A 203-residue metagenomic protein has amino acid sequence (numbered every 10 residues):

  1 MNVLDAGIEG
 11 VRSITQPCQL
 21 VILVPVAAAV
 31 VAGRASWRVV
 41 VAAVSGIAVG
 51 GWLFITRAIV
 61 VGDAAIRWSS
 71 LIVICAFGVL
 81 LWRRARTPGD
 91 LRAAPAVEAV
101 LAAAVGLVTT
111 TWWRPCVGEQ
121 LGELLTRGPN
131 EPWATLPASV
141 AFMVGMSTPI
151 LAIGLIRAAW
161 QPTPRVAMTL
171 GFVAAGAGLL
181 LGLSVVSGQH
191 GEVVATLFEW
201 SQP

Functional and structural regions predicted by a protein language model:
M1, G62-R114, A159-V173, S187-P203: Alpha-helical multi-pass membrane helix bundles of inner-membrane/thylakoid proteins, especially permease cores
M1-Q16, A93-W112, N130-M143, S147-T148: Small-residue-enriched transmembrane helix starts and helix-helix packing motifs in multi-pass inner-membrane proteins
A6, P25-V61, L121-W160: A small-residue-rich subset of transmembrane alpha-helices
S13, G51-I55, F77-R84, T109 (+2 more regions): Structural signal for membrane-spanning alpha-helices in multi-pass inner-membrane proteins, emphasizing helix cores
Q16-V24, A76-P88, G145-A158: Membrane-water interface of transmembrane alpha-helices
P17-P25, W112-L124: Transmembrane helix boundary and interhelical junction motifs in multipass membrane proteins
F54-T56, V108-E119, G178-G191: Hydrophobic alpha-helical transmembrane segments in multi-pass integral membrane proteins
